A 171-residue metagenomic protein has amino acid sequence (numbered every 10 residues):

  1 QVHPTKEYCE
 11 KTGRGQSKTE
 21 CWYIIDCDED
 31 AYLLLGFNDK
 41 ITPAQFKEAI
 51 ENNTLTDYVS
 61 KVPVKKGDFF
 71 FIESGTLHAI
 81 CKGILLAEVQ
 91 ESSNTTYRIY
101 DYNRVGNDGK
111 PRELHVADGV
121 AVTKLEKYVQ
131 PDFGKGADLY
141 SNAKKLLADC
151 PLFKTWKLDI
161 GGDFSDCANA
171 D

Functional and structural regions predicted by a protein language model:
Q1-K66, C81-D171: Active-site region of the double-stranded beta-helix
